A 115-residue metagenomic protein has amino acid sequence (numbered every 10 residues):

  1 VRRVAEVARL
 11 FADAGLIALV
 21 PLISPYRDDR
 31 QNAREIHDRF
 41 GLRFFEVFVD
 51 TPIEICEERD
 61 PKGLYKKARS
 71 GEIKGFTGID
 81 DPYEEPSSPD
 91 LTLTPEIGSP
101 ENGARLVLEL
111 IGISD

Functional and structural regions predicted by a protein language model:
V1-R2, E101: Non-membrane alpha-helical structural segments and their capping/turn regions in soluble enzymes
R3-A68, G75: ATP-dependent NMP and nucleoside kinases share a basic, alpha-helical "lid"
V7-L10, L106, L110: CheY-like receiver
D13, G112-I113: A generic secondary-structure boundary signal that marks alpha-helix termini
D50-I53, E58-L106, I113-S114: Small-molecule kinase domains that catalyze NTP-dependent phosphoryl transfer to phosphate-bearing small molecules
